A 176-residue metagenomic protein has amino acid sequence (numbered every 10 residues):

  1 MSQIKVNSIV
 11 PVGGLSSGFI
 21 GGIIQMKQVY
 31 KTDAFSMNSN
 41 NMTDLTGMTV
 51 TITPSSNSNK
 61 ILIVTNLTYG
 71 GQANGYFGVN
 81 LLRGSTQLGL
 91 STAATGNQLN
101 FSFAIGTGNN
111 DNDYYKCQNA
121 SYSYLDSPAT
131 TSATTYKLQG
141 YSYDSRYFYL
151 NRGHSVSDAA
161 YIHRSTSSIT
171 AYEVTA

Functional and structural regions predicted by a protein language model:
S2-A176: Surface-exposed molecular-recognition determinants
